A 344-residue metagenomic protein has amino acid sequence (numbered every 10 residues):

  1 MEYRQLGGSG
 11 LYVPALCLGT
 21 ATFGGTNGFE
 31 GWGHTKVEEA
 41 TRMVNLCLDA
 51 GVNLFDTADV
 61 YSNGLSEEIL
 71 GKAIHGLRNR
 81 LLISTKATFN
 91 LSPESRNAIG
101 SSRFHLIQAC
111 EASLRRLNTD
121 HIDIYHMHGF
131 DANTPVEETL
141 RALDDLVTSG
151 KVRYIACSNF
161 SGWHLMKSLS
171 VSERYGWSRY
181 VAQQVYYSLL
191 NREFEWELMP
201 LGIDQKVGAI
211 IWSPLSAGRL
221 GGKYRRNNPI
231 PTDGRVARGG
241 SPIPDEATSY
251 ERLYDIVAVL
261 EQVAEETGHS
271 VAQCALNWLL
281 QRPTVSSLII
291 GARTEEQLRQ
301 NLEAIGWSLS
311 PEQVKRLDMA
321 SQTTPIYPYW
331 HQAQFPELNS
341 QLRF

Functional and structural regions predicted by a protein language model:
M1-E2, D204, N228-Q262, E266 (+3 more regions): Terminal-tail/helix-coil boundary detector
M1-L81: N-terminal binding-site loop/beta-alpha segment at the start of enzyme catalytic domains that lines or forms
L6, L18, A40, C47 (+14 more regions): Conserved, mostly hydrophobic/aromatic
L11-L16, G51-L54, L77-L81, T119-D123 (+5 more regions): Short, well-ordered coil/turn segments that N-cap beta-strands
A21-F23, A58-V60, K86-N90, M127-F130 (+4 more regions): Active-site beta-loop-alpha junctions enriched in small/polar residues
N27, S92-E193, E197: Glycine/proline-rich, positively charged, aromatic-decorated active-site loop/lid region on the catalytic face
V44, E67, G71, C110-L114 (+7 more regions): Generic structural signal for well-ordered alpha-helices, preferentially at hydrophobic/aromatic core positions
F194-V236, S270: Aromatic-lined glycan-binding groove of carbohydrate-active enzymes
